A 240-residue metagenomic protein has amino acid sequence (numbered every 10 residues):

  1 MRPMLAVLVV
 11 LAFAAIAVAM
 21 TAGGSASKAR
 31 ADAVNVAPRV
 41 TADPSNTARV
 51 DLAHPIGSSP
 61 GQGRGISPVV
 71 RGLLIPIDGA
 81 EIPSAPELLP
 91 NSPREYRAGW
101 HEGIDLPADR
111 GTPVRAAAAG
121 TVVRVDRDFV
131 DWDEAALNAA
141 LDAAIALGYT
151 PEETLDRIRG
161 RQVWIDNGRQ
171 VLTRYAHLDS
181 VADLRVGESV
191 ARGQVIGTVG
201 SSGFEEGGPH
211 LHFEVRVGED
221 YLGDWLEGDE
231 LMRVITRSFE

Functional and structural regions predicted by a protein language model:
L5-M20: Hydrophobic membrane-insertion alpha-helices, especially the h-region of bacterial N-terminal signal peptides
I16-V34: C-terminal region of N-terminal signal peptides and the immediate post-cleavage residues of exported proteins
K28-R161, R192, E205, I235-R237: Surface-exposed, glycine-biased beta-strand/turn segments
P107-D109, R115-A116, R161, D166-G193: Short histidine-centered loop motifs in beta-beta connectors
T121-V123, D179, G200: Conserved positions in beta-strands of structured domains
R127-D128, Q170, D220: Acidic glycine-/aspartate-rich tracts in secreted/extracellular proteins
A140-T150, L155, R185-Q194, S201 (+2 more regions): Acidic, glycine-rich catalytic/binding loops that coordinate metals and/or anionic ligands
